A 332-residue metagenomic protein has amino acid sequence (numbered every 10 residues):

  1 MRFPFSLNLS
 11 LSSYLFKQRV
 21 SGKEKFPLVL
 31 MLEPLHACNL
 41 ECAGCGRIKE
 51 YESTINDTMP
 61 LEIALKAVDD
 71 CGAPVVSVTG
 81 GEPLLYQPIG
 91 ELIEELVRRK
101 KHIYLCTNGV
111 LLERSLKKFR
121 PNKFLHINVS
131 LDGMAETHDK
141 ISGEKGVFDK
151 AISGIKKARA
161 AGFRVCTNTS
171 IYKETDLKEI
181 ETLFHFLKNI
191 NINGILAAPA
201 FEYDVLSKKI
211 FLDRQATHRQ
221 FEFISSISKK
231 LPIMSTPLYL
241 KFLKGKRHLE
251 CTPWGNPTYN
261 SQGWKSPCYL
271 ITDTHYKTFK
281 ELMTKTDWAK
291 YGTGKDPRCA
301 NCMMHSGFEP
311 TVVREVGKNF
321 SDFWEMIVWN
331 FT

Functional and structural regions predicted by a protein language model:
R2-K118, N122-K123, E315, E325 (+1 more regions): Conserved alpha-helical substructure of the radical SAM core
I48, T79, S130, A198 (+2 more regions): Conserved residues at the C-terminal ends of beta-strands
Y51, E82, G133, F201 (+1 more regions): Flexible, active-site-proximal loop/turn residues at the rims of small-molecule/cofactor binding pockets and catalytic
E52, E113, E136, T175 (+2 more regions): Generic structural signal for helix capping and beta-alpha/helix-loop junctions
M59, L125, S130-D132, K140-N256 (+3 more regions): Radical SAM enzyme [4Fe-4S]-AdoMet core and its adjacent flexible, acidic and glycine-rich loops/tails across
P232-T332: Accessory C-terminal segments flanking Radical SAM cores
